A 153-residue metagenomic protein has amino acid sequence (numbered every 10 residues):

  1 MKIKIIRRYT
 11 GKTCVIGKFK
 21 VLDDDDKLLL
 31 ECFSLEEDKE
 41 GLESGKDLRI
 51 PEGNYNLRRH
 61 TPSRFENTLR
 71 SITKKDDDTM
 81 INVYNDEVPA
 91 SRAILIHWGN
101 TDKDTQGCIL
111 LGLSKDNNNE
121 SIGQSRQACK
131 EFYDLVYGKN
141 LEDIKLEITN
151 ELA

Functional and structural regions predicted by a protein language model:
M1-G123, Q127-I144, T149-A153: Cell wall/extracellular polymer interaction/catalysis modules
